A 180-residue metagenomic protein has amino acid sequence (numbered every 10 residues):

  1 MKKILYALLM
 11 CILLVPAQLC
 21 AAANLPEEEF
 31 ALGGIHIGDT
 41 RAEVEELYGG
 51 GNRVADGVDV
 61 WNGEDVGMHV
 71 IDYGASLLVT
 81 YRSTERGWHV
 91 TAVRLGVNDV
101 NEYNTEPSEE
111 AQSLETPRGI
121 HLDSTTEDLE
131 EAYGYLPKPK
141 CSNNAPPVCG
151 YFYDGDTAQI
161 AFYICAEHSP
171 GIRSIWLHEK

Functional and structural regions predicted by a protein language model:
M1-I4: Positively charged n-region of N-terminal signal peptides that target proteins for export
A7-P16: Bacterial N-terminal signal peptides
P16-E27: Sec-dependent signal peptide cleavage junction
E28-I35, Q112-I120: Second-shell loop/turn segments in exported
R41-D99, T116-K180: A cross-family detector of function-defining hotspots
V100-E106: Eukaryote-biased recognition of intrinsically disordered, low-complexity regulatory segments
P107, A111: Extended, structured, electrostatic nucleic-acid-contact surfaces
